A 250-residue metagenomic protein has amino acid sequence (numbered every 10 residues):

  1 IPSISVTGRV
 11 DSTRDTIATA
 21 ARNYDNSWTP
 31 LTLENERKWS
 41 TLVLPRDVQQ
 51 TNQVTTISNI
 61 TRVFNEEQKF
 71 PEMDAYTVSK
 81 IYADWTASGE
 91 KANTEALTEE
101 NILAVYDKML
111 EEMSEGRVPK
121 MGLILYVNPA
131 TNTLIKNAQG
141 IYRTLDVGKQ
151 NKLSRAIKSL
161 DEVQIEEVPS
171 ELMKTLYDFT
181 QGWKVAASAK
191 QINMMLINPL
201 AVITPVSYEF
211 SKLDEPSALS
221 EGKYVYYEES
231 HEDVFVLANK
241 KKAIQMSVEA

Functional and structural regions predicted by a protein language model:
I1, S27-E90, N101, S114-V127 (+1 more regions): Long, contiguous amphipathic alpha-helices that act as assembly "spine/axial" helices in icosahedral shell and virion
I1-G8, P30-N35, L97-N101, A138-A250: Sequence/fold signature of self-assembling virion shell proteins
I1-W28: N-terminal low-complexity, intrinsically disordered segments
R14-T16, R117, S159-Q164: Glycine-centered small-residue hotspots that permit tight backbone geometry or close packing
A18, I81-Y82, A243: Flexible domain-boundary/linker segments
T86-I157: Extended, solvent-exposed, turn-rich assembly/linker loops in the middle of proteins
